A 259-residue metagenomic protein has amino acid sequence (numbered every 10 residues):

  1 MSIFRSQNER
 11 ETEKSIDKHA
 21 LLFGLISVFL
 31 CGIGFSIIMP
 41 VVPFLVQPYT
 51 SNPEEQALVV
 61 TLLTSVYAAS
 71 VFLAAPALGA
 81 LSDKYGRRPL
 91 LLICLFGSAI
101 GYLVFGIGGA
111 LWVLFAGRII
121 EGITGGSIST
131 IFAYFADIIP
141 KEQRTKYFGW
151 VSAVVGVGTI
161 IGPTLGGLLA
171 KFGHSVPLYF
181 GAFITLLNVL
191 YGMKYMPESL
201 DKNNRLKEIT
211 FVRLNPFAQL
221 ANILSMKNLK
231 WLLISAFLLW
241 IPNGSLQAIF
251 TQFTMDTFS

Functional and structural regions predicted by a protein language model:
S2-K18, P197-L233: Juxtamembrane intracellular "pre-TM" segments in multi-pass secondary transporters
D17-F44, P48, K227-S245: Pair of pore-lining "gating" transmembrane helices in MFS-fold secondary transporters
F29, G101, W112-G126: Hydrophobic core of transmembrane alpha-helices in multi-pass small-molecule transporters, especially MFS/SLC-type
V41-A57, A248-S259: Short amphipathic helix-loop junctions that connect adjacent transmembrane helices in Major Facilitator Superfamily/SLC
L62-L78: Central cavity-lining transmembrane alpha-helices of secondary-active solute carriers, predominantly the Major
L73-L111: Conserved MFS/SLC helix-loop-helix module at the cytosolic interface between two early adjacent transmembrane helices
G117-G156: Cytoplasmic helix-loop-helix junction between adjacent transmembrane helices in 12-TM secondary transporters
V154-K194: Helix-loop-helix hairpin linking two adjacent transmembrane segments in secondary transporters
